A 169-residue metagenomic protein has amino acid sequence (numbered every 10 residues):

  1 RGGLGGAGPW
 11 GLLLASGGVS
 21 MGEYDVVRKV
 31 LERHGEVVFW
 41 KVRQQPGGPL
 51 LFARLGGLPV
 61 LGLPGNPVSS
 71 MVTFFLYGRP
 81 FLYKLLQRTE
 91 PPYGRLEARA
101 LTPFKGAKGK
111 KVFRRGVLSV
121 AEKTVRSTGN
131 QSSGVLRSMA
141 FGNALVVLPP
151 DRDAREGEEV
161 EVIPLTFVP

Functional and structural regions predicted by a protein language model:
R1-R33: N-terminal small/polar loop signature for handling phosphorylated ligands or for N-terminal nucleophile
E32-P169: Flexible glycine/proline-rich
